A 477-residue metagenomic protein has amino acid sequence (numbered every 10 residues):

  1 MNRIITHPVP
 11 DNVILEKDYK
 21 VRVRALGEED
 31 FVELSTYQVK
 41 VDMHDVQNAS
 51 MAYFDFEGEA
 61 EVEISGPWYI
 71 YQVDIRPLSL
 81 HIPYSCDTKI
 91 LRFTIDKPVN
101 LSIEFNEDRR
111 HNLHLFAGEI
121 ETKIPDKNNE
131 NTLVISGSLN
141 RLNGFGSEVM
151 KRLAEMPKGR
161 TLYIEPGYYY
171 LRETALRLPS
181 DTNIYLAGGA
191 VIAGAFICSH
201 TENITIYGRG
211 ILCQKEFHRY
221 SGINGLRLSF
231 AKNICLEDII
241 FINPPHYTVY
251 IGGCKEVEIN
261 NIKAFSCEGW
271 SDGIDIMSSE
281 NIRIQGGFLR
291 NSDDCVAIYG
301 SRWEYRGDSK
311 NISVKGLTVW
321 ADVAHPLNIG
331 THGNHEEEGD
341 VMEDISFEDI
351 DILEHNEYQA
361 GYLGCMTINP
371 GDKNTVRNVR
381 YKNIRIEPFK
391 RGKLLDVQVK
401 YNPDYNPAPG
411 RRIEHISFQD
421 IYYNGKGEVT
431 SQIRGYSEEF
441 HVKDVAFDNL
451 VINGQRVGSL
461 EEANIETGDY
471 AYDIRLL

Functional and structural regions predicted by a protein language model:
M1-L477: Extracellular/periplasmic carbohydrate-active domains that bind, remodel, or depolymerize complex polysaccharides
